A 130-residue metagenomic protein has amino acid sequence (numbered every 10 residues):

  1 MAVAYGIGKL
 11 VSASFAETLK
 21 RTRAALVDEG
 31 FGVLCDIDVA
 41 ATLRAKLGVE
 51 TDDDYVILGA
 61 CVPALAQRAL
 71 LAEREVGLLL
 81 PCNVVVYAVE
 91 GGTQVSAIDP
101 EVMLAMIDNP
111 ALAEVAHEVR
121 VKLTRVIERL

Functional and structural regions predicted by a protein language model:
M1-E29: Terminal, regulation- and interaction-focused segments at domain boundaries
T18, T22, V39, D54 (+3 more regions): Amphipathic alpha-helical interface surfaces
R23, A41, T124: Short glycine-/small-residue-rich flexible loop motifs, especially phosphate/cofactor-binding loops
G32-C82: Compact, glycine-rich, soluble single-domain proteins
N83-D108: Beta-strand/loop substructures that line and gate deep hydrophobic ligand-binding cavities in soluble
M106-L130: Well-ordered alpha/beta subsegment
